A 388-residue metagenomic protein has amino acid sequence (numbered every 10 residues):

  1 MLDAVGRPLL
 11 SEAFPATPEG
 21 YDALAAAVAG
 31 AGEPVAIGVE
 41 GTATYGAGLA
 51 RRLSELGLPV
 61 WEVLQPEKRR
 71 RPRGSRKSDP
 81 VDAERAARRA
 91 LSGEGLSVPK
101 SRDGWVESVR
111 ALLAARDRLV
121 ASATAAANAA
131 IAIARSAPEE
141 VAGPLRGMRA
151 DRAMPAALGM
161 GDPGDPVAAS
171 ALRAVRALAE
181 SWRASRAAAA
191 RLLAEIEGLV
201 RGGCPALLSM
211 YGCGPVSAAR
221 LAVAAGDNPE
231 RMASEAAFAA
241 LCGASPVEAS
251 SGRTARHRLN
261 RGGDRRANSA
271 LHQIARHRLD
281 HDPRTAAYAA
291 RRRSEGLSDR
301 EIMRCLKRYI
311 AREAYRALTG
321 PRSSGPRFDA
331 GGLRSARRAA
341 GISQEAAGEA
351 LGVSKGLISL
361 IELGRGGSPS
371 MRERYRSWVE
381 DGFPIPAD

Functional and structural regions predicted by a protein language model:
M1-A4, A86, L119, R220: Gly/Thr-rich phosphate-binding beta-strand-loop-beta motif of the actin/hexokinase/Hsp70
Y21, S78, S209, P215-D299 (+2 more regions): Phosphate-backbone recognition surface of nucleic-acid-processing proteins
S54, W61-P99, E107, A111 (+2 more regions): Short alpha-helix plus adjacent loop in nuclease-associated cores
L112-A206: Glycine-rich, often acidic, oxyanion-interacting loops/wings at catalytic, nucleic-acid, or phospho-protein interfaces
A190-C213, L221-D227, F328: Extended, structured, electrostatic nucleic-acid-contact surfaces
L208, A239, R337, G348: The alpha-helix within a helix-turn-helix
G320-A339, P386: A short, Lys/Arg-rich alpha-helix, primarily the initiator
G341-S359: Short alpha-helical DNA-recognition segment
